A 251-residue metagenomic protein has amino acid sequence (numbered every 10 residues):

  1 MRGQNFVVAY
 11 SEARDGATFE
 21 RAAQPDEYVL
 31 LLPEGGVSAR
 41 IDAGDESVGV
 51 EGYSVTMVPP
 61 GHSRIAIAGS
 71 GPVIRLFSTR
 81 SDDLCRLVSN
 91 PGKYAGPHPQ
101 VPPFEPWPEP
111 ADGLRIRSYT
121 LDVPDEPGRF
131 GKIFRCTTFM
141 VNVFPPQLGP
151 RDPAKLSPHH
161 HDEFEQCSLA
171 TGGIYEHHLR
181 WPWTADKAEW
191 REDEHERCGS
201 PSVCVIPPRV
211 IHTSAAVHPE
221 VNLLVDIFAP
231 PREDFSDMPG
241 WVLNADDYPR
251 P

Functional and structural regions predicted by a protein language model:
M1-E12, S81-K155, P251: A short, N-terminal "cap"/entry segment at the start of jelly-roll beta-barrel domains of the cupin/DSBH fold
N5-P25, G36-R75, Q147-A154, H178-T213 (+3 more regions): A cross-kingdom feature marking solvent-exposed beta-strand/loop segments within repeated, beta-rich binding/scaffold
E27-E34, I74-L76, S168, V225-D226: Short, hydrophobic/proline-enriched secondary-structure or compact coil segments at domain edges
S70-A95, P219-M238: A short hydrophobic beta-strand segment most commonly corresponding to one strand of the jelly-roll/cupin
E105-R129, S214, H218-P251: Non-catalytic C-terminal interaction regions
S157-H159: Short consensus segments that form the blades of beta-propeller domains, in both extracellular/periplasmic
F164-L169, G173-H178: Conserved active-site beta-strand-loop modules that form the wall/rim of enzyme catalytic pockets and either contain
